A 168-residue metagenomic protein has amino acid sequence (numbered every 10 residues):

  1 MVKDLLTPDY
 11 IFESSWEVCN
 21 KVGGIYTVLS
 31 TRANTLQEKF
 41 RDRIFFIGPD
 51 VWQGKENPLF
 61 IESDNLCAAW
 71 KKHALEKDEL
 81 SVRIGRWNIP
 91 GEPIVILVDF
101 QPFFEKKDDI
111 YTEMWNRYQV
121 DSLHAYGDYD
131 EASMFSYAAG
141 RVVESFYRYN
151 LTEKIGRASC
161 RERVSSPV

Functional and structural regions predicted by a protein language model:
M1-S166: Catalytic cores of nucleotide-sugar-dependent glycosyltransferases that transfer UDP/GDP/TDP-activated
